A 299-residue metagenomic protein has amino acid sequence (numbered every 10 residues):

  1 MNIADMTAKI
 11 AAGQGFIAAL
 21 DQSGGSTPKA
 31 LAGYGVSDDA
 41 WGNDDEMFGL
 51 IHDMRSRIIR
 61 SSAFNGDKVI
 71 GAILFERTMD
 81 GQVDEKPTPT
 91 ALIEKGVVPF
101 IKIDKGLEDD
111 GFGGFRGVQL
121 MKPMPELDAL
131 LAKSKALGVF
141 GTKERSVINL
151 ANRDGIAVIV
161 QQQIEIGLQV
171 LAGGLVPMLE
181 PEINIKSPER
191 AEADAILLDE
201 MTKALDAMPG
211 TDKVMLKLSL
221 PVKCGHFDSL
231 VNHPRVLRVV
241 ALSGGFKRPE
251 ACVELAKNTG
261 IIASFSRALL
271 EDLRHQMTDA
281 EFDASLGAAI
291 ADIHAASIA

Functional and structural regions predicted by a protein language model:
M1-F140, I148, E200-A299: Alpha/beta catalytic barrel-like cores
F115-Q119, T142-A157, N184-R190: Surface-exposed cleft-lining segments at the edges of enzyme active sites
M121-L127, V158-Q162, E182: Short N-terminal helix-initiation segments at or just after the protein's N-terminus
G138-S146, L175-E182: Glycine-rich, often proline-containing surface loops adjacent to acidic residues and nearby aromatics that form
V147-L150, G155-Q169, L175: Internal active-site segments that recognize and position negatively charged phosphoryl groups and nucleotide moieties
I156-I166, A193-K203, L230-R238: Short, electropositive alpha-helical surface patch
A157-V158, R190-A193, I293-S297: Short amphipathic alpha-helical patches
I166-L220: Aromatic-anchored, glycine/proline-accented short structural segments that stabilize local strand-turns or short
